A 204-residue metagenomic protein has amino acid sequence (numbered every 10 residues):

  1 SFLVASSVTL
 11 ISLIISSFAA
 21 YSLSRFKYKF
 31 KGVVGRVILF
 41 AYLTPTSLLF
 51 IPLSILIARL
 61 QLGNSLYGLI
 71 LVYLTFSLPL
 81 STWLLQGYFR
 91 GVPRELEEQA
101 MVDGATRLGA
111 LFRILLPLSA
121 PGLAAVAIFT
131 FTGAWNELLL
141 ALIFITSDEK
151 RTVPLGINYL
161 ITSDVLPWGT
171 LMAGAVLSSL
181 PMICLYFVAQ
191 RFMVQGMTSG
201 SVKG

Functional and structural regions predicted by a protein language model:
S1-G204: A structural signal for multi-pass alpha-helical bundles of membrane permease subunits that mediate small-molecule
